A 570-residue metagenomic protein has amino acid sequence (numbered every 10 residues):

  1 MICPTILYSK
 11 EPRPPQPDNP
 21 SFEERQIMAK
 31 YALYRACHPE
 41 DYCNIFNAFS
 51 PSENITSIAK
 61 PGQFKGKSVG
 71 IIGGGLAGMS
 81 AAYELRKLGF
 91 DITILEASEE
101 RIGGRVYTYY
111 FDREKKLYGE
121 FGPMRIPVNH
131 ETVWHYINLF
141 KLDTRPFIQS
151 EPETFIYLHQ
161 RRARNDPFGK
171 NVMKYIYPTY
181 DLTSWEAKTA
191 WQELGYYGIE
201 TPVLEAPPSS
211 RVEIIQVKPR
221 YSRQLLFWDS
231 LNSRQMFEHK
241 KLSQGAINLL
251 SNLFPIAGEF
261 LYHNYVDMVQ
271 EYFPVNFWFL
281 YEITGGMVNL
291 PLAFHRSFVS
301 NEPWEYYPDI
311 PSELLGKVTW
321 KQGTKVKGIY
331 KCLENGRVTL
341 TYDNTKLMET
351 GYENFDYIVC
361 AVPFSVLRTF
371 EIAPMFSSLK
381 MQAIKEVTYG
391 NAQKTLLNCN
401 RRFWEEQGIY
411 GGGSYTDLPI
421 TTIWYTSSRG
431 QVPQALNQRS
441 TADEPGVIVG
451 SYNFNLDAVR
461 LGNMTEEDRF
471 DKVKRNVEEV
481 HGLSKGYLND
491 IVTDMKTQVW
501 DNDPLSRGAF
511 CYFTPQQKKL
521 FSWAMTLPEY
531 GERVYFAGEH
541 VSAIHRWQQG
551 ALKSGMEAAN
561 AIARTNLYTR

Functional and structural regions predicted by a protein language model:
M1-R570: FAD-dinucleotide binding site
